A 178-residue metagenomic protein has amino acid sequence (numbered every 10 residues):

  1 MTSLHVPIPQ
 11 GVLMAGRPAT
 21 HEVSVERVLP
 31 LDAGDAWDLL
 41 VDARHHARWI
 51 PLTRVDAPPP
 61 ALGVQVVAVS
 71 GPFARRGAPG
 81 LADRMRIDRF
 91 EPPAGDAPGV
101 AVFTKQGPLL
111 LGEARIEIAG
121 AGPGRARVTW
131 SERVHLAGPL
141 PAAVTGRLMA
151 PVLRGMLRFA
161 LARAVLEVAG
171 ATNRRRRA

Functional and structural regions predicted by a protein language model:
T2-L62: Hydrophobic ligand-binding cavity/cleft-lining segments
T20-V28, Q65, A82, V100 (+2 more regions): Intrinsic-disorder/low-complexity, polar/charged segments enriched in Ser/Thr/Lys/Arg/Asp/Glu/Gln
E26-P30, R86, E117, H135: Generic structural detector for well-ordered beta-strands
D32, A61, P92-G95, A121-R125: Short strand-connecting beta-turns/loops that link adjacent beta-strands
G34-D38, P123, A162, L166: Replace "anionic and nucleotidyl ligands
A47, A57-E113, R163-A178: Glycine-rich portal/gate segments that line the openings of hydrophobic small-molecule binding cavities
T104-F159: Beta-strand/loop substructures that line and gate deep hydrophobic ligand-binding cavities in soluble
